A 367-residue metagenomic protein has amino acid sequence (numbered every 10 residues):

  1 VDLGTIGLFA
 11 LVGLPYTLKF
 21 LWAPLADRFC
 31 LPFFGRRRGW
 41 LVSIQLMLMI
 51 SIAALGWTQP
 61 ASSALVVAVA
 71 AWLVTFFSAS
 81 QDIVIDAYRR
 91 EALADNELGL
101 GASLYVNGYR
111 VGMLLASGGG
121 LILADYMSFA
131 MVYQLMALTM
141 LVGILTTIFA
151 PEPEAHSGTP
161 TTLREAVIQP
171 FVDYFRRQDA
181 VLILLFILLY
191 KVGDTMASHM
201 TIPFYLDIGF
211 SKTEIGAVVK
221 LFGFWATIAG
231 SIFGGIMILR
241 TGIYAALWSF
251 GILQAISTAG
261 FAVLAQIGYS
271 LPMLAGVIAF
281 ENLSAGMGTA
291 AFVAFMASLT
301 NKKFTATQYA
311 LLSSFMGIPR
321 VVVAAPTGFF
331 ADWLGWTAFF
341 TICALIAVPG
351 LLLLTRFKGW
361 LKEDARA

Functional and structural regions predicted by a protein language model:
V1-I6, H199-G216: Short amphipathic helix-loop junctions that connect adjacent transmembrane helices in Major Facilitator Superfamily/SLC
L18-G35, A229-A246, A331-D332: Helix-to-loop junctions at the C-terminal end of transmembrane segments in multipass secondary transporters
L18-K19, G99-A124, S313-A324: Glycine-rich segments within core transmembrane alpha-helices of 12-TM secondary carriers
L41-A61, I252-Y269: C-terminal ends and interior cores of transmembrane alpha-helices in multi-pass membrane transporters/permeases
S43-M49, M131-I148, A338-R356: Symmetry-related core transmembrane helices of the 12-TM Major Facilitator Superfamily/SLC fold
A79-L93, M287-N301: Intracellular juxtamembrane helix-capping segments at the cytosolic ends of symmetry-related transmembrane helices
E152-I183: Juxtamembrane intracellular "pre-TM" segments in multi-pass secondary transporters
A245-F295: C-terminal transmembrane helical hairpin of 12-TM major facilitator-type secondary transporters
